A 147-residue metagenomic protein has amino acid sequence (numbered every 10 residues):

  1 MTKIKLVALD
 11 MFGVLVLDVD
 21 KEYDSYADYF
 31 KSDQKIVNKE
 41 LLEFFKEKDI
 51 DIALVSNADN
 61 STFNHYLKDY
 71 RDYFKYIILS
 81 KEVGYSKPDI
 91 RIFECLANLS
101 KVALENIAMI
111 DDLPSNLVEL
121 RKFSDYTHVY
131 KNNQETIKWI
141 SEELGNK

Functional and structural regions predicted by a protein language model:
M1-V7, I50, H65, D69-K147: Asp-based, Mg2+/Mn2+-dependent phosphohydrolase catalytic module
T2-K21: Asp-based phosphoryl-transfer active-site loop
V14-L15, K21-E22, A58-T62, V83-Y85 (+1 more regions): Short, solvent-exposed loop/turn segments at secondary-structure junctions
E22-A27, F74-I78: Short glycine/proline- and charge-enriched loop/turn segments that cap or connect secondary-structure elements
D24-I52, I90: Short, acidic loop-to-helix structural element flanking the phosphoryl-transfer center in phosphate-processing enzymes
D33-V37, N57-S61, Q134: Short beta->alpha connector loops
